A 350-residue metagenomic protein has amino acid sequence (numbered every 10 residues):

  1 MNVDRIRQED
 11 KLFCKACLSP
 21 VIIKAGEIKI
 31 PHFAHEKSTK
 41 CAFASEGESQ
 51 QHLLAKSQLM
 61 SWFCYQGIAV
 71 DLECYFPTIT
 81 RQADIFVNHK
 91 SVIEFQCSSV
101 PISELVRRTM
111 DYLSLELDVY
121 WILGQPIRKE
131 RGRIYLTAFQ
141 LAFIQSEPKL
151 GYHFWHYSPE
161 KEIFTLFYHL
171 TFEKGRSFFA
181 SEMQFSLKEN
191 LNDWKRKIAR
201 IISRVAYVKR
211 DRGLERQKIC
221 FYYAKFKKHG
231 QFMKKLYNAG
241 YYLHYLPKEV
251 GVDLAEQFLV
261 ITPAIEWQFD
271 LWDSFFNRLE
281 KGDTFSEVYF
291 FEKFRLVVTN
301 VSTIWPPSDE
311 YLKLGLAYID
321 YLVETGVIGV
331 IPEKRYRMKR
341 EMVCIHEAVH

Functional and structural regions predicted by a protein language model:
M1-I68: N-terminal cysteine/histidine-rich coordination modules
V3-I6, M60-V92: Active-site metal-binding core of divalent-cation-utilizing nuclease and nuclease-like domains
L59, I85-P101, Y112, V119-W121: Conserved catalytic cores of phosphodiester-cleaving nucleases, focusing on short active-site segments
L123-K129: Short beta-alpha junction loops
K129-Q140: Glycine-rich, charge-decorated loop segments at or immediately adjacent to ligand/cofactor-binding or catalytic sites
L141-I201: A conserved mid-domain beta-alpha-beta active-site/ligand-binding segment of alpha/beta enzyme cores
A180-F232: Eukaryotic partner-binding/assembly regions in large regulatory complexes
A224-H350: Extended, amphipathic alpha-helical scaffolds
